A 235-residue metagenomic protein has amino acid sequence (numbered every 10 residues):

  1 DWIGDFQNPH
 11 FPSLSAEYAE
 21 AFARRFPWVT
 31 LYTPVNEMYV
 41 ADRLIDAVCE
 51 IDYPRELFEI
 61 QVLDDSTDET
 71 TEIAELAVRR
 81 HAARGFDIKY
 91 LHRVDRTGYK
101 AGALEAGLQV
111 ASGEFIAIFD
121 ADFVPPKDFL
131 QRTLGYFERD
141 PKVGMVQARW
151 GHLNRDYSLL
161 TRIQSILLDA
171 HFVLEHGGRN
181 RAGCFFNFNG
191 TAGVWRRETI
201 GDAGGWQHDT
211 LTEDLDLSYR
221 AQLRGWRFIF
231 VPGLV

Functional and structural regions predicted by a protein language model:
D1-V29: N-terminal membrane-anchoring/stem segments of glycan-assembly enzymes
W28-T30, E59, G201, D216: Cell-envelope/extracellular polymer assembly enzymes that use nucleotide-activated donors
E37-E50: Short, well-formed alpha-helical segments that are part of the catalytic scaffolds of diverse glycosyltransferases
C49-L91, R96: Acidic donor-binding segment of Leloir-type glycosyltransferases
S66, D120-V124: The conserved acidic donor/metal-binding loop of glycosyltransferases
V78-F115, K127-L211, Q222-L223: Long helical/loop segments within the catalytic core of UDP-sugar-dependent glycosyltransferases, especially the large
L211-L217: Acidic donor-binding loop at a coil-to-helix junction in glycosyltransferase catalytic cores that engages
S218-V235: Catalytic donor-sugar/metal-binding loop of nucleotide-sugar-dependent glycosyltransferases
